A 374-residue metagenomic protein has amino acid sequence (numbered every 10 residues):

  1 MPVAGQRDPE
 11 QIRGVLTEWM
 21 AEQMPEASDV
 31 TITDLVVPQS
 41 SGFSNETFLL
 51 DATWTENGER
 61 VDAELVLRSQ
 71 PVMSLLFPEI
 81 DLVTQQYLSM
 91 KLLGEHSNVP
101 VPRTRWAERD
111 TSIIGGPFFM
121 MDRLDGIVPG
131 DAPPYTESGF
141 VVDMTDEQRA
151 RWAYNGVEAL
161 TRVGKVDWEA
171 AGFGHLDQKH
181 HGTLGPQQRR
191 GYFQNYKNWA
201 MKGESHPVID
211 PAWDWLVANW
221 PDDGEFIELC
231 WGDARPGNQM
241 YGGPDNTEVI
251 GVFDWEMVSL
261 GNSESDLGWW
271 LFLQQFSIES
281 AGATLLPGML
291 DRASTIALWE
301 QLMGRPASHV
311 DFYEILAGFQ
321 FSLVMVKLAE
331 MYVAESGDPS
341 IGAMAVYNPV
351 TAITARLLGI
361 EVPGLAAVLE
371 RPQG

Functional and structural regions predicted by a protein language model:
M1-I32: Juxta-kinase regulatory segment immediately upstream of eukaryotic protein kinase catalytic domains
V36-P211, N219-F226, D245-T247: ATP-binding pocket architecture of kinase catalytic cores
T104-A107, N155-G156, G237, D311-E314 (+1 more regions): Conserved beta-strand->loop/alpha-helix structural units within folded catalytic cores of enzymes with alpha/beta
L229-W231, P236: Catalytic-loop of the protein kinase fold
M240-W270: Catalytic activation segment of kinase domains across protein kinase-like and atypical kinase folds
E264-G304, A317-S336: Active-site activation/catalytic loop segments of kinase-like enzymes and analogous catalytic loops in related
R305, H309, L323-G374: Helical subdomain adjoining the active site within ATP-dependent kinase catalytic cores
